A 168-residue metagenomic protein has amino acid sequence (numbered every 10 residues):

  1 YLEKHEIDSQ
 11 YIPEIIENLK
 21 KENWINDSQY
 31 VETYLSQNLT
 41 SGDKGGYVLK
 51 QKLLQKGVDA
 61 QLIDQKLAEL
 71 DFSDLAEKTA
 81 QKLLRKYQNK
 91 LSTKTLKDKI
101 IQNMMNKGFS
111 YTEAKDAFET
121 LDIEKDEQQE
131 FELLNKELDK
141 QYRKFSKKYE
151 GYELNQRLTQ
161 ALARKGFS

Functional and structural regions predicted by a protein language model:
Y1-S168: An alpha-helical, amphipathic repeat domain used for nucleic-acid recognition, typified by the mTERF helical solenoid
